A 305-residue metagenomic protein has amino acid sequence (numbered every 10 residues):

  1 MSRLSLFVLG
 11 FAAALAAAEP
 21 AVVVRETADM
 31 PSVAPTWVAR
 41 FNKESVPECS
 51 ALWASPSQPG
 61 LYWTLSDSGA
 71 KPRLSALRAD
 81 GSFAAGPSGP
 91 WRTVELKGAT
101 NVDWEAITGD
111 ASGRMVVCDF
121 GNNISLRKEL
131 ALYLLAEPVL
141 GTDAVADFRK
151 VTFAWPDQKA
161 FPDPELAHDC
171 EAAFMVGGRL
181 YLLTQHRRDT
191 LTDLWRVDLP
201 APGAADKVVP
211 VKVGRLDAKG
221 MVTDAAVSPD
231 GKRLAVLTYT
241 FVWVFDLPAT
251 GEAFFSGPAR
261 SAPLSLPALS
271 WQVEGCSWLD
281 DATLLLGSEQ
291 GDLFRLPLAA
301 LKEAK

Functional and structural regions predicted by a protein language model:
M1-L4, L52: Positively charged n-region of N-terminal signal peptides that target proteins for export
S5-A14: Bacterial N-terminal signal peptides
E19-K305: Sequence/structural signature of beta-propeller domains
